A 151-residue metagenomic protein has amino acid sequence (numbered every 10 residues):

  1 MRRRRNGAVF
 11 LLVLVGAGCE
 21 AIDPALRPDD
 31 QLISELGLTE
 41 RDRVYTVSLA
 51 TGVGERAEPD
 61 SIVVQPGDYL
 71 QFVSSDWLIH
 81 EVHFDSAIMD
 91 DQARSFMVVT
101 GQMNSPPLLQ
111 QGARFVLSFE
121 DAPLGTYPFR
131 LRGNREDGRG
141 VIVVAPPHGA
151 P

Functional and structural regions predicted by a protein language model:
M1-A8: Bacterial N-terminal signal peptides that target proteins for export
V15-G18: C-terminal motif of bacterial Sec signal peptides marking the signal peptidase cleavage site
E20-R27, L32, R41, M103-P151: Extracellular/periplasmic metallocenter environments
G37-Y69: N-terminal edge beta-strand
D60-H83, V116-D121: Beta-strand cores of secreted/periplasmic/IMS beta-sandwich domains, seen most often in copper-related folds
Y69, S75-W77, A87, N134-E136 (+1 more regions): Solvent-exposed coil/turn segments that connect beta secondary-structure elements in extracytoplasmic/periplasmic
I88-M97: Short aromatic-acidic-glycine turn motif
